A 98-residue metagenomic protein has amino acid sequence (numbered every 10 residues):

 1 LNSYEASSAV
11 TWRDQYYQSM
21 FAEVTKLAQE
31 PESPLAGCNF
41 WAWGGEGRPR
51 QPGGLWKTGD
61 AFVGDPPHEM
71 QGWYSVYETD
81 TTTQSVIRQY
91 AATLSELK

Functional and structural regions predicted by a protein language model:
L1: Acidic/histidine-rich, metal-coordinating catalytic segments
E5-A6, T11-S19, E23-K98: Aromatic-rich peripheral "rim/lid" segments of glycoside hydrolase catalytic domains that contact and position glycan
